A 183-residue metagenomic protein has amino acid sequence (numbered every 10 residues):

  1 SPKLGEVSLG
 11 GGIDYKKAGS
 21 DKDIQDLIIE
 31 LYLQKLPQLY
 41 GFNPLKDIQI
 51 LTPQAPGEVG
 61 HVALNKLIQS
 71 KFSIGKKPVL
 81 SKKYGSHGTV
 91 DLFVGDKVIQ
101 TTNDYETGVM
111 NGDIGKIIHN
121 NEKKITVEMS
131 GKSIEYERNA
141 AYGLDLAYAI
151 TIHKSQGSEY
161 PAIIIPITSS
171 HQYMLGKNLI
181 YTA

Functional and structural regions predicted by a protein language model:
S1-V98, D104-T107: Conserved helicase motor core of P-loop NTPases
T52, T89, T101-T102, T107 (+4 more regions): Residue-identity detector for threonine
D96-N103, S130-G131, N139: Contiguous effector/interaction surfaces
D113-T182: C-terminal accessory regions
